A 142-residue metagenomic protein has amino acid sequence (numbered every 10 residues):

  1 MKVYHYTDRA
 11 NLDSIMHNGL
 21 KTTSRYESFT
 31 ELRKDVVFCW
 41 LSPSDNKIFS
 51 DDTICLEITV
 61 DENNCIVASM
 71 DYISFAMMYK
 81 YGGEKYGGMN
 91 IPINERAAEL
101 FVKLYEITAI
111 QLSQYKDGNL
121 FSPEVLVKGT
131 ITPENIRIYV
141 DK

Functional and structural regions predicted by a protein language model:
M1-K34: ADP-ribose/NAD+-binding catalytic cleft of ART/PARP-like enzymes
Y6-T7, C39-L41, I58-D61: Short His-Asn-centered micro-motif
R9-N11, S44-N46, N63-C65, T132: Short, solvent-exposed loop/turn segments at secondary-structure junctions
I15-N18, D51, A68-S69: A short secondary-structure junction signal
T23-S28, I54-V60: Adenosine ribonucleotide-centric catalytic and binding domains
R25-D51: Extended catalytic/binding region for NAD+/ADP-ribose chemistry, centered on the ART fold
E57-K142: Active-site and NAD+-binding cores of ADP-ribose-processing enzymes
